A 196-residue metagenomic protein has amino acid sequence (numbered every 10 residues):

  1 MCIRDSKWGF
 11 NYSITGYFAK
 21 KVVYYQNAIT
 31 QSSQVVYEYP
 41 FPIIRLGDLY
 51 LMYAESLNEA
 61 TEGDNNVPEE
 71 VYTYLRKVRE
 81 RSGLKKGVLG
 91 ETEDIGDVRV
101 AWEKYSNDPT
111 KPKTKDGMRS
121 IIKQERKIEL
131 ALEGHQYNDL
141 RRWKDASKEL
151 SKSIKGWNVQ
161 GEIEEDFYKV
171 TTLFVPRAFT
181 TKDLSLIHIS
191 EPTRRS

Functional and structural regions predicted by a protein language model:
R4-L186, S190, R194: Acidic/polar-rich alpha-helix caps and helix-coil junctions
